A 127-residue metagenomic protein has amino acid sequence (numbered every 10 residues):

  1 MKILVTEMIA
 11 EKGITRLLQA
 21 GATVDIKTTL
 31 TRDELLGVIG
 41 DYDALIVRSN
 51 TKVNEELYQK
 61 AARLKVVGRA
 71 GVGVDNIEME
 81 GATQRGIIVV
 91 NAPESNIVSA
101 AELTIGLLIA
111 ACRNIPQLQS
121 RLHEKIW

Functional and structural regions predicted by a protein language model:
M1-V90: An N-terminal-biased, well-structured beta-alpha scaffold segment characteristic of Rossmann-like dinucleotide-binding
P93-W127: Phosphate-binding beta-alpha-beta segment of Rossmann-like dinucleotide-binding domains, i.e., the NAD(P)
